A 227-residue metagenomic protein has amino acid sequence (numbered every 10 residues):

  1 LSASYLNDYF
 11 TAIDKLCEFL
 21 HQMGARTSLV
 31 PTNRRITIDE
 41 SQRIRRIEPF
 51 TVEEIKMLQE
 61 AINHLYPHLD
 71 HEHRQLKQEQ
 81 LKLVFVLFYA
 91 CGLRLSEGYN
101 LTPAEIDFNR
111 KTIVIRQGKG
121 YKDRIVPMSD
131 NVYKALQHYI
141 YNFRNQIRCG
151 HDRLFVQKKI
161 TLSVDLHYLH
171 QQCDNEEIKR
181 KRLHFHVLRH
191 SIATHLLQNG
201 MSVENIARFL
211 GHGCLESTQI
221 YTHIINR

Functional and structural regions predicted by a protein language model:
L1-R227: Conserved catalytic core of the tyrosine transesterase superfamily
